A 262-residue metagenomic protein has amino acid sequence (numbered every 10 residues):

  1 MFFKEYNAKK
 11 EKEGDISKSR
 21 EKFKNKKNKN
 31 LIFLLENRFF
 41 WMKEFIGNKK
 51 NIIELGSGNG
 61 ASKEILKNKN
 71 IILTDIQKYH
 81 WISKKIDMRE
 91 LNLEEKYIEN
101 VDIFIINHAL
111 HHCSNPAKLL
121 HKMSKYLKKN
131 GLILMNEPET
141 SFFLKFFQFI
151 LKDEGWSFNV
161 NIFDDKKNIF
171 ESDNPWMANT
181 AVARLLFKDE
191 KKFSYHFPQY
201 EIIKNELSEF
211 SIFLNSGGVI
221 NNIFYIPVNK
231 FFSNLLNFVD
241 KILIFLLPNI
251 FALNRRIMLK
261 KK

Functional and structural regions predicted by a protein language model:
M1-F23: N-terminal, positively charged/glycine-rich alpha-helical extensions of SAM-dependent methyltransferases
K29-K50: Conserved alpha-helix/loop element of class I SAM-dependent methyltransferases that forms part of the SAM/SAH-binding
I53-E94, K118: Class I SAM-dependent methyltransferase SAM/SAH-binding core
I105: A conserved beta-strand element that flanks and buttresses the S-adenosyl-L-methionine
K118-L132: A short glycine-rich, Lys/Arg-flanked "PGG" loop and its adjoining helix->strand segment in the class I
L134-N168: Conserved class I S-adenosyl-L-methionine
T180-N205: Short alpha-helix
L186, L207-K260: Conserved Class I S-adenosyl-L-methionine
